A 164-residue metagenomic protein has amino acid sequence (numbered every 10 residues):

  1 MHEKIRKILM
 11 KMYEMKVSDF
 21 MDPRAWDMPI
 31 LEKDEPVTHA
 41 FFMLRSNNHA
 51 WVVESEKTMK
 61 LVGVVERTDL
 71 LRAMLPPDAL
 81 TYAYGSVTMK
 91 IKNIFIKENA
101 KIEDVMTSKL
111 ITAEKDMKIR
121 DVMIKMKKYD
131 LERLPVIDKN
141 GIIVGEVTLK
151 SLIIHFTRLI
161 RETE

Functional and structural regions predicted by a protein language model:
M1-E164: Tandem CBS (Cystathionine beta-synthase) repeat/Bateman regulatory domains
